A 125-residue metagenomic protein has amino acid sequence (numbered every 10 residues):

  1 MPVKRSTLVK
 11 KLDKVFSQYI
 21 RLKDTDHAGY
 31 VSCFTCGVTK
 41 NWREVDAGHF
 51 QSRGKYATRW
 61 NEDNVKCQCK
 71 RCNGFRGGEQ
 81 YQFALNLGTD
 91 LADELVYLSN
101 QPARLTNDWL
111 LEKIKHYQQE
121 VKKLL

Functional and structural regions predicted by a protein language model:
M1-Y19, D24, T39, V96-L125: A boundary/linker detector
V3-T7, C33, S52, C69: Secondary-structure junction/capping motif
K4, L8, A57, F75: Conserved aromatic-histidine-acidic binding/catalytic patches
D13, K23-S32, N61-V65: Short metal-coordination and nucleic-acid-contact micro-motifs, chiefly zinc-binding Cys/His arrays
S32-N64: Histidine-centered nuclease catalytic patch
G37-N41, V65-D90: Short Cys/His-centered divalent metal-binding micro-motifs
R53-C67, G88-N100: Short microdomains enriched in Cys/His and/or Lys/Arg
